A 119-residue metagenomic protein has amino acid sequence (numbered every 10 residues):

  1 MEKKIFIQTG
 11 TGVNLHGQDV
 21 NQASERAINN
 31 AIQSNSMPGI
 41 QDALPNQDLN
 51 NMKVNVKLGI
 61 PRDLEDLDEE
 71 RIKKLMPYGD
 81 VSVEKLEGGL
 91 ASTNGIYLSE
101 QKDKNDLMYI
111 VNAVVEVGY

Functional and structural regions predicted by a protein language model:
M1-L44, G59-E69, L107-Y119: Conserved mixed alpha/beta catalytic, RNA-binding, or beta-rich assembly cores of soluble enzyme, regulatory
E2, F6, P45-L49, K57 (+1 more regions): Metallocofactor- and cofactor-centric catalytic cores in central/energy metabolism, strongly enriched
E25-A27, K73-G79, K102-D103: Short, low-complexity, polar/charged sequence segments that are solvent-exposed and flexible
Q41, L75-M76, L90-S92: Juxtamembrane/disordered regions of integral membrane proteins
P45-N50, K74-M76, K104-Y109: Solvent-exposed alpha-helices and their adjacent loops that cap or buttress functional pockets in soluble metabolic
M52-L58, V81: Hydrophobic beta-strand segments of well-ordered beta-sheets in folded domains
L67-E87: A glycine-rich helix N-cap at a beta->alpha junction
V81-Y119: C-terminal edge-of-domain segments
